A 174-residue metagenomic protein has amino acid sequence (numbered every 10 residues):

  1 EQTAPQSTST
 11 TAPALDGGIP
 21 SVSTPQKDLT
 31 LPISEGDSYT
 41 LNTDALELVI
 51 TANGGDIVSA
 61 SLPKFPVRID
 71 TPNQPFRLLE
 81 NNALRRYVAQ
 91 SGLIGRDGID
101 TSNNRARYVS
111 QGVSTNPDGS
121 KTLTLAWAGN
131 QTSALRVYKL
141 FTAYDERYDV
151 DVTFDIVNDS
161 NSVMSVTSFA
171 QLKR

Functional and structural regions predicted by a protein language model:
E1-R174: Membrane-protein biogenesis/insertion across secretory and organellar systems
